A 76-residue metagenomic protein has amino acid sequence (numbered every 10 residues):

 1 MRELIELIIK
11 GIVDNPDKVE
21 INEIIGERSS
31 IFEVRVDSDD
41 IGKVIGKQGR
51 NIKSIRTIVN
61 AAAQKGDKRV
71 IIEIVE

Functional and structural regions predicted by a protein language model:
M1-K43, N51-K53, T57-E76: RNA-contacting regions in translation and RNA-metabolism proteins, encompassing KH/S1 modules where present
